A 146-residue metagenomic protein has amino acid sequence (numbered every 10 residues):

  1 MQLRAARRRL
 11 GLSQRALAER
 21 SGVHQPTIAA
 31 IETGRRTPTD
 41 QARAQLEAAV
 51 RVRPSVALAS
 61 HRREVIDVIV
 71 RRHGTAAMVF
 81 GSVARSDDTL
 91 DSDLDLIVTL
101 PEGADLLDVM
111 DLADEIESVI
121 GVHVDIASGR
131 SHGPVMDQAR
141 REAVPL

Functional and structural regions predicted by a protein language model:
M1-A76, A84-T89, P101-L146: Catalytic core of pol beta-like nucleotidyltransferases
S92-T99: Short, aliphatic-rich beta-strand segments
